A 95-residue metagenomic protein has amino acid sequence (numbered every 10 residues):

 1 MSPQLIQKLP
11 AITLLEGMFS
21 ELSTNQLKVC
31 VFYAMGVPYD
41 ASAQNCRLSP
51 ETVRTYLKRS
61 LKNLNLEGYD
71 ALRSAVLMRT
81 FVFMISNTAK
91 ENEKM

Functional and structural regions predicted by a protein language model:
M1-T24, D40, E51, T55 (+2 more regions): Linker/hinge segments immediately adjacent to helix-turn-helix/homeobox DNA-binding domains
Q26-Y33: Short alpha-helical "packing" element that flanks the helix-turn-helix/winged-helix DNA-binding module
V29, S42-Q44, V53, S60: Hydrophobic positions on the alpha-helical face of helix-turn-helix-like DNA-binding modules
Y33, L57, L64: DNA major-groove recognition helix of helix-turn-helix
K62-E67, A75: Residue cluster at the C-terminal edge of the helix-turn-helix DNA-binding motif
